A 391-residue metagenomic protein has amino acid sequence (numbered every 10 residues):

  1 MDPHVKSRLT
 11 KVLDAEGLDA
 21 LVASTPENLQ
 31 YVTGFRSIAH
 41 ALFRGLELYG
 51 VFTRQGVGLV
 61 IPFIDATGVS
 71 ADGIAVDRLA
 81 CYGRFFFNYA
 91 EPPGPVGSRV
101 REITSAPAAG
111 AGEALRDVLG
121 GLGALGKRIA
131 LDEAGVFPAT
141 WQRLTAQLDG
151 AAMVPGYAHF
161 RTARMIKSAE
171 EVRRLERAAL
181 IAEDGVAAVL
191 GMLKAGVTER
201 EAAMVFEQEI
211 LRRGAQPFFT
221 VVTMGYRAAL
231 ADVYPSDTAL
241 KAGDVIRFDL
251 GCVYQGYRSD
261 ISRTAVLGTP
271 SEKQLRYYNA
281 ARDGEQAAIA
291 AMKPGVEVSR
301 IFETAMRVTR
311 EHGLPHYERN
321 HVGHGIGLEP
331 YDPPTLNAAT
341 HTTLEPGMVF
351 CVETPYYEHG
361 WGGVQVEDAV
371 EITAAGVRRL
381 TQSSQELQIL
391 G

Functional and structural regions predicted by a protein language model:
M1-G391: Active-site neighborhoods and metal-handling regions in enzymes and metal-associated proteins
